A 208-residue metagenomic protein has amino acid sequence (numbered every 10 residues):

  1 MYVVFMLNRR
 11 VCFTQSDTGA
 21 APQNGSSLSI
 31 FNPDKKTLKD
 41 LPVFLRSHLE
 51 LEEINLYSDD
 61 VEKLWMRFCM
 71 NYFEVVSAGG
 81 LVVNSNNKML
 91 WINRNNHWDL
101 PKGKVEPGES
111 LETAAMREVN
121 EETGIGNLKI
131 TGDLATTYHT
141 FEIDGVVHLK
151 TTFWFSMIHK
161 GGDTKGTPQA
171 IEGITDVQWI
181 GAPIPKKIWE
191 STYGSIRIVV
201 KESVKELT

Functional and structural regions predicted by a protein language model:
M1, S77, K150-W154: Short hydrophobic/aromatic beta-strand or adjacent loop that forms the aromatic wall/cage of a ligand/substrate-binding
M1-S47: N-terminal leader/capping segments at the start of a protein or of a new domain
Q15-A20, S26-I30, H97, K165-T208: Nudix hydrolase/Nudix homology domain
A21-F31, V83-N120, I125: Conserved Nudix-box catalytic region and its N-terminal flanking loop in Nudix hydrolases and closely related
K35-G79: Acidic, metal-coordinating catalytic segment for phosphate/diphosphate chemistry, firing primarily on the Nudix
G79, K88, D176: Conserved beta-strand and immediately adjacent loop positions that scaffold enzyme active sites
K104-S195: Unchanged
